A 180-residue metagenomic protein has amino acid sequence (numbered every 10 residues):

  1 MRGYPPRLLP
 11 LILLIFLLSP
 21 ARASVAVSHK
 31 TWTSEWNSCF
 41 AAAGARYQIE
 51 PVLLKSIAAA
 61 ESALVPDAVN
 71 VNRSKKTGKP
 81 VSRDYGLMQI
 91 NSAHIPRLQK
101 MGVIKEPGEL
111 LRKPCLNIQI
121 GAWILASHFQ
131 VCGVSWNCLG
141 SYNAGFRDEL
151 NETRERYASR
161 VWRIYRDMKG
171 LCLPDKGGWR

Functional and structural regions predicted by a protein language model:
M1-L9: Bacterial N-terminal signal peptides that target proteins for export
P10-L17: Bacterial N-terminal signal peptides
S24-R180: Catalytic glycan-binding domains that act on GlcNAc-containing polysaccharides
